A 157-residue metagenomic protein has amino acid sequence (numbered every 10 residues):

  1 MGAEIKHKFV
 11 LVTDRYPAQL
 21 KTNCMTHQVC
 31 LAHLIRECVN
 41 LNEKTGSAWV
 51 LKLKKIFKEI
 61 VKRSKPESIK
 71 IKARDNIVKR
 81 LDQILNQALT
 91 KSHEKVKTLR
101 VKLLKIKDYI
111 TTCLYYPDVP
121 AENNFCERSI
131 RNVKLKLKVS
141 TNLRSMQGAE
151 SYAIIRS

Functional and structural regions predicted by a protein language model:
M1-S157: Catalytic center-proximal scaffold of phosphoryl-transfer enzymes
